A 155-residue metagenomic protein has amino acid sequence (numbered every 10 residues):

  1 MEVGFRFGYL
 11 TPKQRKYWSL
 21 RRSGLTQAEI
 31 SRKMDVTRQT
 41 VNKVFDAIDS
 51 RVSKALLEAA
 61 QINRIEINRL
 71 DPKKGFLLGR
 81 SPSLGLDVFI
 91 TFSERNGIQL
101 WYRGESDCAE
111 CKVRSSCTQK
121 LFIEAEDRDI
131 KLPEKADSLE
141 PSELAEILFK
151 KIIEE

Functional and structural regions predicted by a protein language model:
M1-P12: Short, Lys/Arg-enriched anionic-surface-contact patches
K13-R21: Short alpha-helical "packing" element that flanks the helix-turn-helix/winged-helix DNA-binding module
G24-T26: Residue-level signal for the short linker/turn that defines the boundary of a DNA-recognition helix
E29-T37, V41: Short alpha-helical "recognition helix" segments of helix-turn-helix
V41-N42, I48: Helix-turn-helix DNA-binding helix
V52-N68: Short Lys/Arg-enriched helix C-cap and helix-to-coil transition segments that create basic nucleic-acid-contact patches
I65-S138: Helix-turn-helix/homeodomain-like alpha-helical modules used for DNA recognition and transcription-factor dimerization
P133-E155: Non-catalytic terminal/accessory regions
